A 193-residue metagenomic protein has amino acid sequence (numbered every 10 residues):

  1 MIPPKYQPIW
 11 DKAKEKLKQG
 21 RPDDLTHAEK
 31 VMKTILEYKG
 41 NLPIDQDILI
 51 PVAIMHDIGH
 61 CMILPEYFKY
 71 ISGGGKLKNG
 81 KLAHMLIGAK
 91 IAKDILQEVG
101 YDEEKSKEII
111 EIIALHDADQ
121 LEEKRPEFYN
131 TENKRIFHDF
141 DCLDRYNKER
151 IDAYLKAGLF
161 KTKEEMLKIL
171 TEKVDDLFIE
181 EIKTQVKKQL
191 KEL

Functional and structural regions predicted by a protein language model:
P4-K5, K18-D47, M55, P65-E66 (+2 more regions): Divalent metal-dependent phosphate-bond-processing catalytic cores, especially two-metal-ion Mg2+/Mn2+ enzymes that act
L17-K30, G74-I87: Active-site metal-coordination segments of metallo-dependent hydrolases
V31, L36, L82-V99: An active-site-proximal "capping" alpha-helix that borders the catalytic cofactor pocket
I48-V52, I112: Active-site alpha-helix of zinc metalloproteases
D57, C61: Catalytic glutamate of the conserved HExxH
M62-G80, E123: Metal-dependent catalytic cores of enzymes that make or break cyclic nucleotides and related phosphoester linkages
I110-A118: Acidic helix/loop microenvironments that form the catalytic cleft of cell-wall polysaccharide enzymes
